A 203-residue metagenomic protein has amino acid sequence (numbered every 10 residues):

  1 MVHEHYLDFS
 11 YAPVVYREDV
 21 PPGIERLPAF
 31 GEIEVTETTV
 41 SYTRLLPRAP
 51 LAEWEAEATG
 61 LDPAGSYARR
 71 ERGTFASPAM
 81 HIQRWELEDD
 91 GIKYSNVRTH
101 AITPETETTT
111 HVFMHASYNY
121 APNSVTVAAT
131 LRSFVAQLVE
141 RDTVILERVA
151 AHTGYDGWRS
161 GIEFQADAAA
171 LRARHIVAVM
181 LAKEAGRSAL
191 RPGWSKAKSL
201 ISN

Functional and structural regions predicted by a protein language model:
M1-N203: C-terminal catalytic domain of Rieske-type non-heme iron oxygenases
